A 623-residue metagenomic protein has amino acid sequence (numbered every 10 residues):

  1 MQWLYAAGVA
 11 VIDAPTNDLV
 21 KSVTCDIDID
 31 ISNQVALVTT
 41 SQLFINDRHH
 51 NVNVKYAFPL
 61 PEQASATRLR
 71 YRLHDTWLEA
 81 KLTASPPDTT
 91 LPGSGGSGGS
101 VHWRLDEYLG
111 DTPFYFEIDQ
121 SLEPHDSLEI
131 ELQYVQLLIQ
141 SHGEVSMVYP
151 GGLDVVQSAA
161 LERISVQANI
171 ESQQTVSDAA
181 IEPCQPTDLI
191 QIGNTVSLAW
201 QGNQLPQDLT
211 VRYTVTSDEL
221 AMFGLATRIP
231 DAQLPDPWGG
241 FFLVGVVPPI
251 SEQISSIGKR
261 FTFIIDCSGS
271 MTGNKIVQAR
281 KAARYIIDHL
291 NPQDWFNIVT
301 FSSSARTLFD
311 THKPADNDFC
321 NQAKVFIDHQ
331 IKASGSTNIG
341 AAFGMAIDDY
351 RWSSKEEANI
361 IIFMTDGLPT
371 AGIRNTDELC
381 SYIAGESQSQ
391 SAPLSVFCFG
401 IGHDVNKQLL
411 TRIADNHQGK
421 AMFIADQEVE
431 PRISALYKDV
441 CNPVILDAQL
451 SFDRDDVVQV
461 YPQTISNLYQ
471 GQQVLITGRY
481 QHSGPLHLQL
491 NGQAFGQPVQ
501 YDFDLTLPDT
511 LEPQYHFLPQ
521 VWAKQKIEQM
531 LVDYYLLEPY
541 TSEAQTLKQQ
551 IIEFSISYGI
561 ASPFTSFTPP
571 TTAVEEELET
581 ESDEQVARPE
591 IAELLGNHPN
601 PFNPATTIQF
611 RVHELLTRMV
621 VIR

Functional and structural regions predicted by a protein language model:
M1-N33: N-terminal, polar/Ser/Thr-rich
V38, V474-I476, P604-I608: Structural beta-strand segments of beta-rich domains
L43-H50, F58-L60: Asparagine-centered strand-capping/turn motif at beta-strand->loop junctions
R68-L109, P113, S121-L122, E129-I264 (+4 more regions): An acidic, Ser/Thr-enriched
A160, P248, I257-P314, I339-M345 (+4 more regions): Von Willebrand factor
Q185-I190, V325, C398, H403-D447 (+2 more regions): Von Willebrand factor A/integrin I-like adhesion domains
T365-N416, M422, S434, Q493-A494: VWA/integrin I-like adhesion module and closely mimicked acidic/polar interface patches used
D583-H598, F602-V621: Glycine-centered coil/turn sites that cap beta-strands in beta-rich domains
